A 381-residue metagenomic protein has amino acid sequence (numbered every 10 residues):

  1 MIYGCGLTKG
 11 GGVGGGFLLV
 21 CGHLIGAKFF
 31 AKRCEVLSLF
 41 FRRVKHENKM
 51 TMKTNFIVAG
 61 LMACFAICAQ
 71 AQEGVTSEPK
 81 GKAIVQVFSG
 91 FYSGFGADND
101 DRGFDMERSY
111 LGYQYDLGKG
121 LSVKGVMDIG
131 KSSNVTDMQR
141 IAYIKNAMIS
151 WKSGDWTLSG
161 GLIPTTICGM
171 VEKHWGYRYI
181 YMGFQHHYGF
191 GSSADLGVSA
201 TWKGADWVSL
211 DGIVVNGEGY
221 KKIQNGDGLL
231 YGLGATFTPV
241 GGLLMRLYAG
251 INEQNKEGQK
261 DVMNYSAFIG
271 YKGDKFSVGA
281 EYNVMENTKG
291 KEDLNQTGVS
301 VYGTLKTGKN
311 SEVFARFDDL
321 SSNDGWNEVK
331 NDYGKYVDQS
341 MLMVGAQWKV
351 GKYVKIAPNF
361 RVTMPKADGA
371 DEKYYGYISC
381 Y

Functional and structural regions predicted by a protein language model:
M1-T76: Cleavable N-terminal export/targeting peptides
G4, V20, L37-L39, I149-K152 (+2 more regions): Intrinsically disordered, low-complexity segments enriched in Ser/Pro/Gly/Ala and basic residues
G6, F30, L39-F41, L210 (+4 more regions): Compositionally biased regions
E73-G217, D227-L229, T236-M245, F314 (+2 more regions): Outer membrane beta-barrel
S77-P79, I84, F88-D100, V135-Q139 (+6 more regions): Outer-membrane beta-barrel pore domains
T165, K221, K349: Short, electropositive, low-hydrophobicity segments enriched in small/polar residues
K222-G226: Active-site cleft segment of glycoside hydrolase catalytic domains centered on the general acid/base Glu
